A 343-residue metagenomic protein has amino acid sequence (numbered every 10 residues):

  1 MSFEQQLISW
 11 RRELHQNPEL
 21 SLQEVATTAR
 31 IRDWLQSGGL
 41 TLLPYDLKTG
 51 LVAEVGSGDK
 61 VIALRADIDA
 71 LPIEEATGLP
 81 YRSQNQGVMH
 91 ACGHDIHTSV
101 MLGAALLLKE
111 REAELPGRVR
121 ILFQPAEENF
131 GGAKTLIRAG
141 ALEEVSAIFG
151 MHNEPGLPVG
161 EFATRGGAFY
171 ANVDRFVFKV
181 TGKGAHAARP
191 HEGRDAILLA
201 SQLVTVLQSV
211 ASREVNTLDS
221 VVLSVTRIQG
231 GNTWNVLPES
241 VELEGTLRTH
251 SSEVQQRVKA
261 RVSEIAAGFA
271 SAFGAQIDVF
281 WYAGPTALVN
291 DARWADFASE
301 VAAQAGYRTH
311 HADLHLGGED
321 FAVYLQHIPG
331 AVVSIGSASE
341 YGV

Functional and structural regions predicted by a protein language model:
M1-H90, D95, S99, G103-L115: Acidic/His- and Gly-rich active-site-bordering loop/insert found across diverse amide/peptide-bond hydrolases
F3-W10, Q23, T27-W34, K60 (+15 more regions): General structural feature for long, well-ordered alpha-helical segments within catalytic domains of soluble enzymes
L14, L136, G245: Residue-level signal for inorganic ion chemistry
E19, D67-D69, A126, E154 (+2 more regions): Active-site beta-loop-alpha junctions enriched in small/polar residues
L51-V52, L71-I73, L79-M89, I96 (+2 more regions): Histidine/acidic-residue-rich, glycine-tolerant segments that coordinate divalent metal ions
A63-R65, F176, V332-A338: Non-cysteine beta-strand/loop elements that form the S-adenosyl-L-methionine
S201-V343: Metal-dependent amide/peptide-bond hydrolase catalytic core, centered on the "pita-bread" metallohydrolase fold
